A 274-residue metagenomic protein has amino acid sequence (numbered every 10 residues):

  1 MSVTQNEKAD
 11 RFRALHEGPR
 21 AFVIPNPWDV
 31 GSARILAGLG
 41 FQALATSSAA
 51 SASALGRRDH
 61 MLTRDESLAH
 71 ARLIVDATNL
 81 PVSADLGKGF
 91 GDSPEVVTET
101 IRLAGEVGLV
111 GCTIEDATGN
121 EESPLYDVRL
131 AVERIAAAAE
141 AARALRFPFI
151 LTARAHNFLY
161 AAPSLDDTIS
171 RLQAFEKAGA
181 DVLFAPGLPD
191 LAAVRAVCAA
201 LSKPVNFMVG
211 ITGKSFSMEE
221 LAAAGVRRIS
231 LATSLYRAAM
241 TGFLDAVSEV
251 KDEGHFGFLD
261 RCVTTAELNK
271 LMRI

Functional and structural regions predicted by a protein language model:
S2-Q5, F12, A232-I274: Extended, intrinsically disordered, low-complexity segments
V3-F207, I211-L231, A238-M240, L244-D245: Alpha/beta enzyme core
